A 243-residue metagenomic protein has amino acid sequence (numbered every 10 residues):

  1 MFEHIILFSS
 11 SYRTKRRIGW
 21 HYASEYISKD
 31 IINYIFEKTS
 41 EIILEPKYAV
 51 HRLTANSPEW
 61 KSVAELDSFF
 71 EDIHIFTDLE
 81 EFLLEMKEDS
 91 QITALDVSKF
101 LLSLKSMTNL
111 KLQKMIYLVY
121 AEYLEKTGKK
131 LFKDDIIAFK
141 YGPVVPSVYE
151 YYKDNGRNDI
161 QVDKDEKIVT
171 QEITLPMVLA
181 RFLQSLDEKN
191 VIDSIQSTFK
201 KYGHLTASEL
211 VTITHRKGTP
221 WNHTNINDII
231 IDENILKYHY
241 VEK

Functional and structural regions predicted by a protein language model:
M1-K243: Domain-edge interaction signal
